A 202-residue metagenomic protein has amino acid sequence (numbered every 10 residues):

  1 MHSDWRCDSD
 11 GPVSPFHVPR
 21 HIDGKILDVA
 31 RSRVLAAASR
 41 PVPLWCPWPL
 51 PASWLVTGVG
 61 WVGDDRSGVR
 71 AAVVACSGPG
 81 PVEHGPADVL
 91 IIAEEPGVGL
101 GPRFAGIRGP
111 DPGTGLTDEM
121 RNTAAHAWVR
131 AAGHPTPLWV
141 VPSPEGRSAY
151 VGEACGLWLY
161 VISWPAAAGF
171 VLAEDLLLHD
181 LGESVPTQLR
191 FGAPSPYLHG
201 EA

Functional and structural regions predicted by a protein language model:
M1-A38: N-terminal cysteine/histidine-rich coordination modules
H2-D4, V69-V73, R147, W158: A generic structural signal for beta-strand entry/edge sites
V34-P49: Short aromatic-glycine motifs in intrinsically disordered, low-complexity regions
C46, L55-P142: Short, solvent-exposed recognition patches
P51-S53, G80-H84, E153-W158: Short, solvent-exposed coil/turn segments at beta-strand boundaries
D118-A202: A short, solvent-exposed beta-edge/loop patch
